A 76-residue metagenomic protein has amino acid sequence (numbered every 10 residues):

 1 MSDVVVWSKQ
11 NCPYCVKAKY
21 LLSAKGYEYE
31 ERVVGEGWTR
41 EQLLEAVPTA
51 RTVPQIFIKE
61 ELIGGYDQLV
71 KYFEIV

Functional and structural regions predicted by a protein language model:
M1-Y27: Local sequence-structure signature of Cys/Sec-based thiol-disulfide redox active-site neighborhoods
P13, W38, G64: Short alpha-helical
V16, E41, K71: Alpha-helical elements of the RecA-like P-loop NTPase motor core of helicases
Y20-L22, A46, V70-Y72: Short, glycine/charged-enriched secondary-structure capping and boundary segments
E30: Conserved beta-strand positions in the Rossmann-like core of class I SAM-dependent methyltransferases
V33-A50, I75: Thioredoxin-like thiol-disulfide oxidoreductase module
V47-I56, Y66-D67: Structural micro-motif
I58-V76: Non-catalytic, surface beta->alpha helical segment in thiol-disulfide oxidoreductase systems
